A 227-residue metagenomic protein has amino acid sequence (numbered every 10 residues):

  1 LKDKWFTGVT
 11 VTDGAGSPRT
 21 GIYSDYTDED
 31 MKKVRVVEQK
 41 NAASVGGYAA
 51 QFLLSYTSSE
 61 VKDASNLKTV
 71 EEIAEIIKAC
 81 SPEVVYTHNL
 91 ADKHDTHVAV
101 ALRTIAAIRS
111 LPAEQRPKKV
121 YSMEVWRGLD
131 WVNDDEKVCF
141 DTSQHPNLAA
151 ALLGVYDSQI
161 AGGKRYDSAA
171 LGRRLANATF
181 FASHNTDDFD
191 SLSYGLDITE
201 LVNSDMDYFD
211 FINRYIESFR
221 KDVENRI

Functional and structural regions predicted by a protein language model:
L1-A79, S110, D210, E217-I227: Active-site rim/loop-helix segments in enzyme catalytic domains that contact anionic ligands
D63-I227: Metal-dependent de-N-acetylase/amidase catalytic core
